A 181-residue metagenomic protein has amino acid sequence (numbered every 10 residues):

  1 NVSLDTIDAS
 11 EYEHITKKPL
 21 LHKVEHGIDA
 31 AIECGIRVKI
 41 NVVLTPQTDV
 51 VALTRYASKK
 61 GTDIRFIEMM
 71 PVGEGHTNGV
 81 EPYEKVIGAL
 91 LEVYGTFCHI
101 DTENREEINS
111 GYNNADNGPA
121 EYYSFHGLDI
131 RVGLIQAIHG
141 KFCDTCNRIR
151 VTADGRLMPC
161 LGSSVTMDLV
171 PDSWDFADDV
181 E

Functional and structural regions predicted by a protein language model:
N1-I67: Radical SAM/AdoMet-radical enzyme domain recognition
S3-L4, E68, Q136, L161: Residues at the C-termini of beta-strands that transition into short coil/loop
I7-A9, M69-V72, T166-M167: A short, flexible beta-alpha/helix-coil linker loop
L21-H22, A52-Y56, R65-M69, A89 (+3 more regions): Broad hydrophobic/π-residue packing in well-ordered secondary structure
V42, I67-E68, D101-E106: Short loop/turn and capping residues at structural boundaries
G73-E181: Accessory C-terminal segments flanking Radical SAM cores
